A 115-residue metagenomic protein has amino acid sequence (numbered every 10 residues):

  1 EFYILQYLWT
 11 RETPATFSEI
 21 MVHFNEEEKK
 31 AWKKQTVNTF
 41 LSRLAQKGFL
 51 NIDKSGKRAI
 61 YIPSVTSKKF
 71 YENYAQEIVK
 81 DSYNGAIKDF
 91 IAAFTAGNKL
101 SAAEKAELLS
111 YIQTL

Functional and structural regions predicted by a protein language model:
F2-Y7: Pre-recognition alpha-helix immediately N-terminal to the DNA-recognition helix within helix-turn-helix or winged-helix
L8-E12, E26-E28: Short helix-capping/hinge SLiMs at alpha-helix to coil transitions
P14-F24: Short acidic, hydrophobic short linear motifs in intrinsically disordered regions
V22-W32: Short helix-coil junctions and helix-kink-helix linkers
N38-S42: Short, hydrophobic-biased segments on the C-terminal half of alpha helices that form "recognition helices"
G48: Glycine-centered, phosphate/nucleic-acid-interacting loop/turn motifs that mediate DNA/RNA or nucleotide
S55-Y74: Short, cationic-aromatic polyanion-contact patches
N73-T114: Amphipathic alpha-helical dimerization/coiled-coil segments that flank or bridge DNA-binding/regulatory modules
